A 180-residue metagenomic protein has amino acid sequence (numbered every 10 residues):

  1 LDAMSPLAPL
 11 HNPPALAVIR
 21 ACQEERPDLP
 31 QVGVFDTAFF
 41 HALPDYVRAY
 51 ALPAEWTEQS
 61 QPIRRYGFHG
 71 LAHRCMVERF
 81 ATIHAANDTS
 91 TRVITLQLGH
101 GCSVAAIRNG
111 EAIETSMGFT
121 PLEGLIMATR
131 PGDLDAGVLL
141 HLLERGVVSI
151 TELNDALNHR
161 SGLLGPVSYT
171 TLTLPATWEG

Functional and structural regions predicted by a protein language model:
L1-G70: Divalent-metal (Mg2+/Mn2+/Ca2+)-assisted nucleotide/phosphate chemistry catalytic cores
M4, E25, R79-I83, L142-S149 (+1 more regions): Change "in soluble alpha/beta enzymes" to "in soluble alpha/beta proteins
A42-R145: Glycine-rich phosphate-binding loop of actin/hexokinase-like ATP-binding domains
R92-L96, T151-H159: Beta-strand segments within the central parallel beta-sheet cores of soluble alpha/beta enzyme folds
D155, G162-L163, L172: Adenine-nucleotide phosphate-binding core of ATP-dependent small-molecule kinases
T170-A176: Conserved small/polar residues in nucleotide/adenosyl-binding loops
